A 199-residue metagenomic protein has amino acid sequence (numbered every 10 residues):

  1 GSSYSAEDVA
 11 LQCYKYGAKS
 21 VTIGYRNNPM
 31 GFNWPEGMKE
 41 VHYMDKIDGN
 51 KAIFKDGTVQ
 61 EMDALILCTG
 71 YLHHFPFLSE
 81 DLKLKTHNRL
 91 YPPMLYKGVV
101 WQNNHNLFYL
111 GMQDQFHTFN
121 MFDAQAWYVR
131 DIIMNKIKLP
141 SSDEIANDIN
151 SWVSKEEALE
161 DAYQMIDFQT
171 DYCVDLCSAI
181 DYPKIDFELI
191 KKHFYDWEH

Functional and structural regions predicted by a protein language model:
S2-I145, E157-H199: Flavin (primarily FAD) cofactor-binding/catalytic cores of flavoenzymes
E144-W152: Short, well-structured alpha-helical segments that form the helix of a local strand-helix-strand
